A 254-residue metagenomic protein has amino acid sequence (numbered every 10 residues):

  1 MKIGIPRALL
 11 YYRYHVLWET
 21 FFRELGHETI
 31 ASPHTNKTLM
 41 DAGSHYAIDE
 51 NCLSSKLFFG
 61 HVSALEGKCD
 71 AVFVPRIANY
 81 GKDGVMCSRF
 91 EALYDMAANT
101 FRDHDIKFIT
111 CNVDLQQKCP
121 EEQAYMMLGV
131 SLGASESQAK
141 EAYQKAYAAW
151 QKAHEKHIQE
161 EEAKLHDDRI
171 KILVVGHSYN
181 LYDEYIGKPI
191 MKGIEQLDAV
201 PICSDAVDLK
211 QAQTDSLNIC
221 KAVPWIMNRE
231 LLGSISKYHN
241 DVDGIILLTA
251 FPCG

Functional and structural regions predicted by a protein language model:
M1-G254: An N-terminal assembly and electron-transfer interface module characteristic of large anaerobic redox and radical
